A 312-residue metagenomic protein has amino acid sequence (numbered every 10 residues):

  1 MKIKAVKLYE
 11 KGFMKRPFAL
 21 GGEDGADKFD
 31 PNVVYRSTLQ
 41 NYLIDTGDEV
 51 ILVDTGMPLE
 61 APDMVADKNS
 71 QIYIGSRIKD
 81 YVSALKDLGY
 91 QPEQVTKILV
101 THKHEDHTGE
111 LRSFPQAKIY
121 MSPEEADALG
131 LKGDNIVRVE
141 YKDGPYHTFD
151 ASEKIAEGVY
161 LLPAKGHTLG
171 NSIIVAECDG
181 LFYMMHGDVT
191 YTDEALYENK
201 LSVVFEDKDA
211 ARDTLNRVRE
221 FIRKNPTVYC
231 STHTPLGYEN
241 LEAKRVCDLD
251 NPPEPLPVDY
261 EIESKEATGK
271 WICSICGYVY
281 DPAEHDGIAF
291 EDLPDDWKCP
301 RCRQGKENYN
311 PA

Functional and structural regions predicted by a protein language model:
K2-L8, N41-D45, I51, F149-D179: Core dinuclear metal-dependent hydrolase active-site scaffold
E10-S83, I173-G187, Y191: Conserved beta-strand hairpin/beta-sheet module of binuclear metal-dependent hydrolase folds, prominently
Y73-Y90, Q94, S113, K118-P163 (+1 more regions): Metallo-beta-lactamase
V95-D106: Metallo-beta-lactamase
S152-E153, L162-P163, L169-L241: Metallo-beta-lactamase
C273-C276, C299-C302: Short cysteine-rich clusters marking metal-coordination/redox-active sites
V279, A283, D296, Q304-N308: Cys/His-rich metal-chelating microdomains
H285-W297: Short linker/helix segments within small regulatory modules
